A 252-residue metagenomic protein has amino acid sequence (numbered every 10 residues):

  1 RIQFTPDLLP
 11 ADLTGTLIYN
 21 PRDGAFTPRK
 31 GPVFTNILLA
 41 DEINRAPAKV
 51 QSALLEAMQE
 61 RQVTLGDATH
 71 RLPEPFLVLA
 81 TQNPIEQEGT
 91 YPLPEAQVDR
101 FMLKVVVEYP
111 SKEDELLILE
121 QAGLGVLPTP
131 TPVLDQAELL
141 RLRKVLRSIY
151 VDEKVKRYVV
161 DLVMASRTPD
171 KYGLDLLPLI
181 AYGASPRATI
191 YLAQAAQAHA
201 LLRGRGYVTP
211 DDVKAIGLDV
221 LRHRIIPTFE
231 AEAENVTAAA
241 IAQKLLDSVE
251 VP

Functional and structural regions predicted by a protein language model:
R1-F4, N36, R224: Conserved catalytic segments around the Walker B and adjacent sensor/switch elements of P-loop NTPase domains
R1-R22: AAA+/P-loop NTPase substrate/partner-engagement loops
I2-Q3, P21-K30, E60-P75, I85-P94 (+2 more regions): Conserved Walker
P10-A11, P32-Q59, P73, E88-Q97 (+1 more regions): Conserved AAA+/SF3 P-loop NTPase catalytic/coupling segment centered on the Walker-B
P10-T14, P75, T90-V145, Y150-L162: Conserved AAA+ ATPase core "coupling" helix
L13, D41, L54, T81 (+4 more regions): Conserved RecA-like P-loop NTPase ATPase core
L38-A40, T64-L65, F76-N83, A196: Structural recognition of the conserved hydrophobic beta-strand(s) that form the central parallel beta-sheet of P-loop
T168-P252: C-terminal engagement/docking regions of AAA+ P-loop ATPases
